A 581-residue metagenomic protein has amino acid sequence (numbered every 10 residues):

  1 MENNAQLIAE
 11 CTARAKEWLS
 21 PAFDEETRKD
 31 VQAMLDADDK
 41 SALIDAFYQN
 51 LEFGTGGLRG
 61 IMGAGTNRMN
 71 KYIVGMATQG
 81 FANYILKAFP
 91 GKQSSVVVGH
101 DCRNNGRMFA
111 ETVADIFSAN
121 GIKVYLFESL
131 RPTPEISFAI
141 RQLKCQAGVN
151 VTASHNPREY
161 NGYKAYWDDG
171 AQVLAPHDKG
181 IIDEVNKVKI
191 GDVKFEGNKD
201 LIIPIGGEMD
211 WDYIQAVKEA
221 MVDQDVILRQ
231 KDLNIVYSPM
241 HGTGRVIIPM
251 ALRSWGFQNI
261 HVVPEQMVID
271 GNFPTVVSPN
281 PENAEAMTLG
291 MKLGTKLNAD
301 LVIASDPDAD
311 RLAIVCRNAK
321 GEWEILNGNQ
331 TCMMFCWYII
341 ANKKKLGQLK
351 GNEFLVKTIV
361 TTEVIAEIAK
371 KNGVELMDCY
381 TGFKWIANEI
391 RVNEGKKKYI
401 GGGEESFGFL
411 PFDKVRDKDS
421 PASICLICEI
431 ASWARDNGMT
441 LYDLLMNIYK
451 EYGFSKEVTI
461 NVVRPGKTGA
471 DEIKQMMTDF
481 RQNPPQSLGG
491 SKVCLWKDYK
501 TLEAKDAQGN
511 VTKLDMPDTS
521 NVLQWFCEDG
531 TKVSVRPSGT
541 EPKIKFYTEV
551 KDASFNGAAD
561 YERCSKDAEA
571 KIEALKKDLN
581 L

Functional and structural regions predicted by a protein language model:
E2-V113, I202-D232, T243: An N-terminal, well-structured beta->alpha segment
W18, A22, E26, A42-L51 (+2 more regions): Gly/Ser/Thr-enriched, mixed-charge loops and adjacent short helices that form phosphate/oxyanion-binding elements
F47-N67, A153-N156, I235, P239-A251 (+4 more regions): Conserved phosphate/anionic-ligand binding catalytic regions in large, soluble enzymes, centered on
E52-R68, G91-V97, D115-A119, V188-I205 (+2 more regions): Gly-rich Lys/Arg/Thr-decorated short loops/hinges at beta-loop-alpha junctions or inter-strand turns that position
V97-Y160, Q258-I314: N-terminal small/polar loop signature for handling phosphorylated ligands or for N-terminal nucleophile
Y166-K194, N329-N352, K357-E367, S420: Glycine-rich phosphate-binding loop plus the immediately following alpha-helix
T295, A299-L301, E322-E324, N342-R536 (+2 more regions): Phosphate-binding and adjacent anionic-ligand microenvironments
